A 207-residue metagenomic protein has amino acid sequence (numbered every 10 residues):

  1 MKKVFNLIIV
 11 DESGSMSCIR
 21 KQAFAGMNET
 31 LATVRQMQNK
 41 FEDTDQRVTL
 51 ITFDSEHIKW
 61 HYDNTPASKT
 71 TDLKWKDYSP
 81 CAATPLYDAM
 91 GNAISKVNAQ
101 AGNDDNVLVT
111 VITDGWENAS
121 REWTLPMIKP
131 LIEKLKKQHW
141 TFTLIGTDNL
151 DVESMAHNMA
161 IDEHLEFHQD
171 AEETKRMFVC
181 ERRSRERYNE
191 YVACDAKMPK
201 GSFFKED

Functional and structural regions predicted by a protein language model:
M1-D207: Acidic, low-complexity intrinsically disordered regions
